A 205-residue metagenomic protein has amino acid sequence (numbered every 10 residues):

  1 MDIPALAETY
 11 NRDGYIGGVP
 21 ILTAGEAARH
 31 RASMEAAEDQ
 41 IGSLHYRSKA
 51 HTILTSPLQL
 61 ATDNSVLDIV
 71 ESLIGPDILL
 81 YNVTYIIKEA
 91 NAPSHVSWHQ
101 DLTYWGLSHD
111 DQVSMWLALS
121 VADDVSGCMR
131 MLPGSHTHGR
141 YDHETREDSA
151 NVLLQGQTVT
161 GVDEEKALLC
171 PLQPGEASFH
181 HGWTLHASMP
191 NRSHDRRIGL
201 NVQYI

Functional and structural regions predicted by a protein language model:
M1-L107, H143-E144: Non-heme Fe(II)-dependent double-stranded beta-helix
Y15-G17, I21, S114-A118, C128 (+3 more regions): Conserved hydrophobic/aromatic beta-strand scaffold that supports enzyme active sites
P20, A37, A177-F179, W183-I205: Non-heme Fe(II)/2-oxoglutarate
T23-A24, I86-K88, T103, A122-D124 (+3 more regions): Short, solvent-exposed loop/turn segments at secondary-structure junctions
P76, A90-A92, D110, V121-D124 (+2 more regions): Short, charged/polar surface micro-motifs in flexible loops or helix N-caps
H99, G106-D124, P171-L172, F179 (+1 more regions): Short, conserved beta-strand element in jelly-roll/cupin
L107-D111, V162, H194-R196: A generic structural micro-feature
D124-M189: Double-stranded beta-helix
